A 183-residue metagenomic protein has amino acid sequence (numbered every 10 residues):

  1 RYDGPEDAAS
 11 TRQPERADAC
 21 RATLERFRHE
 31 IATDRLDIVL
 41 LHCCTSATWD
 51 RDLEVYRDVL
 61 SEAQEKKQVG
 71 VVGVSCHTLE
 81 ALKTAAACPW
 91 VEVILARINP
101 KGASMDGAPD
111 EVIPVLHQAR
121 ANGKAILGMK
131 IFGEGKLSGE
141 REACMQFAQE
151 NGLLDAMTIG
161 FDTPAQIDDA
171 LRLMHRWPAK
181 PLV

Functional and structural regions predicted by a protein language model:
R1-A17, H42-C43: Structural motif corresponding to the early beta-alpha repeats
A9, E25, A156: Generic anion/oxyanion-binding catalytic loop in active/binding sites
R16-R28, V59: Short, well-ordered amphipathic alpha-helical segments that serve as non-catalytic structural scaffolds within diverse
R26-T48: Active-site groove signature of glycoside hydrolases
L41-V183: Beta/alpha (TIM)-barrel catalytic core signal, keyed to glycine-rich beta->alpha loops juxtaposed to Asp/Glu that bind
